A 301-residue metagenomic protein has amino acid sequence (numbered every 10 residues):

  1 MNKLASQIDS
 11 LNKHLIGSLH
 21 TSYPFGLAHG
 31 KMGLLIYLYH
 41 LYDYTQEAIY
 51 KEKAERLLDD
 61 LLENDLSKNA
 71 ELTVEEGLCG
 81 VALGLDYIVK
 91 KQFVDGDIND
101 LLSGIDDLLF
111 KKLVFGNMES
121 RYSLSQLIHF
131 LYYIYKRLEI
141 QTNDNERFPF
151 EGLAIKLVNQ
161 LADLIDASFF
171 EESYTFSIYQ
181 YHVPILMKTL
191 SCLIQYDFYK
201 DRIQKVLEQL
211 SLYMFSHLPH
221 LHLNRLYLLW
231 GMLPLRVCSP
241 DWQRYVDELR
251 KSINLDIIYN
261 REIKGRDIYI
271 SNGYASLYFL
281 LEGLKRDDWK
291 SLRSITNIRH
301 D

Functional and structural regions predicted by a protein language model:
M1-S10, K136-K156, A167-E171, V183-D301: Terminal, non-catalytic domain-edge segments
K3-E75: Internal amphipathic alpha-helical repeat/solenoid segments
I16, D59-E63, F110, A162-D166 (+2 more regions): Amphipathic alpha-helical segments of tetratricopeptide repeats
Y23-K31, A70-L78, E119-L127, T175-V183 (+2 more regions): Helix-start/N-cap signature of alpha-helical segments
D100-S125: Asp-box/WD-like beta-propeller blade repeats and closely related beta-sheet repeat scaffolds
G116-T142: Acidic/serine-rich, low-complexity amphipathic helices located in mid- to C-terminal regulatory regions
